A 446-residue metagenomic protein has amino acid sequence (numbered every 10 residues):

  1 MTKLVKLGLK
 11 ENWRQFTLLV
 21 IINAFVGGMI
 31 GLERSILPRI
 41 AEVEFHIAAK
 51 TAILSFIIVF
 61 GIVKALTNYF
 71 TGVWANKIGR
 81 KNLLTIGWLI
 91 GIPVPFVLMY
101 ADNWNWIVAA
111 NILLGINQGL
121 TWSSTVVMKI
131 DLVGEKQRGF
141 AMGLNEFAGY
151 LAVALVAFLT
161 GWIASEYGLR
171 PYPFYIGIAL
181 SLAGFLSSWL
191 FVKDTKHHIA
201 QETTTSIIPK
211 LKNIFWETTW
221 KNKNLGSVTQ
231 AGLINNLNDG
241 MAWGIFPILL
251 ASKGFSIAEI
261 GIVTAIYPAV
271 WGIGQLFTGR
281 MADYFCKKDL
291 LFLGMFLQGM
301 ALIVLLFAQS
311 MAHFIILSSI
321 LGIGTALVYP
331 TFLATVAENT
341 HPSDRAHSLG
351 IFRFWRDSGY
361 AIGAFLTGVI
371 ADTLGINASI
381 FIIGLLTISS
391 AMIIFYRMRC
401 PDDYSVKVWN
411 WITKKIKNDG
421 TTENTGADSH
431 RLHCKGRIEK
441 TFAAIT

Functional and structural regions predicted by a protein language model:
M1-W13, D194-V228, N410-G420, H433: Juxtamembrane intracellular "pre-TM" segments in multi-pass secondary transporters
V5, L9-G61, N224-A231, N235-K253: Helix-loop boundary and gating motifs at the non-cytosolic
L19, N105-N111, S227-V228, A312-S318: Short hydrophobic/alpha-helical segments at membrane-entry points of transmembrane helices in Major Facilitator
G61-Y69, A154, P268-L276, Y360-A361: Residue-level signature of mid-helix packing/kink "hotspots" within the transmembrane helices of 12-pass Major
T67-G79, A164, Q275-C286, A371-D372: Helix-to-loop junctions at the C-terminal end of transmembrane segments in multipass secondary transporters
N82-F96, I178, D289-V304: Structural signature of the two symmetry-related core transmembrane helices
I112-Y150, T335: Cytoplasmic helix-loop-helix junction between adjacent transmembrane helices in 12-TM secondary transporters
A179-Q201, S390-R399: C-terminal membrane-cytosol helix-exit motif in multi-pass small-molecule transporters
